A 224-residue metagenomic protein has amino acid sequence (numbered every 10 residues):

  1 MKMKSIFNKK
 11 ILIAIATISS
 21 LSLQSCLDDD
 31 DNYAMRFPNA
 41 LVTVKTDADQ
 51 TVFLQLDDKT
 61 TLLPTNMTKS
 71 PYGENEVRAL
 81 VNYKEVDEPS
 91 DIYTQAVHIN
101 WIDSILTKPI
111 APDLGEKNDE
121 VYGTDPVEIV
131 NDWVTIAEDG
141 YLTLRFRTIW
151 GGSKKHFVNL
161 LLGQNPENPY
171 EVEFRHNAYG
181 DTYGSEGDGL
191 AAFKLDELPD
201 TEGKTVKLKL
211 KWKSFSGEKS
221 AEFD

Functional and structural regions predicted by a protein language model:
K2-K4, M35-D224: First exposed extracellular module after export/assembly in secreted or surface-exposed proteins
K2-L12: Bacterial N-terminal signal peptides that target proteins for export
L21-S25: C-terminal motif of bacterial Sec signal peptides marking the signal peptidase cleavage site
L27-D30: Bacterial signal peptide processing site
